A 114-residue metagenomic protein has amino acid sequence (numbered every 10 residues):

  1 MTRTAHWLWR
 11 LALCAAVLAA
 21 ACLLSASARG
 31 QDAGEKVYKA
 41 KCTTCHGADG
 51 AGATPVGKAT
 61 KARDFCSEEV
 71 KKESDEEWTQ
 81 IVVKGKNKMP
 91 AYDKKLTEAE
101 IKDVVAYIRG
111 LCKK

Functional and structural regions predicted by a protein language model:
M1-Q31, G110-K114: Post-cleavage N-terminal segment of exported redox proteins
R3, D32-G34, T79, K102: Helix-centric, low-specificity signal for extended rod-like, repetitive segments
C22-V37, A53, E68: Electrostatic cytochrome c docking/interface patches
A26, G30, H46, W78-I81: Generic hydrophobic secondary-structure packing signal
E35-K61, K84-K88, G110-K114: Periplasmic/extracellular electron-transfer cofactor-ligation site, primarily the c-type cytochrome heme-c attachment
A59-L111: Extracytoplasmic electron-transfer domains, predominantly the class I c-type cytochrome c fold
